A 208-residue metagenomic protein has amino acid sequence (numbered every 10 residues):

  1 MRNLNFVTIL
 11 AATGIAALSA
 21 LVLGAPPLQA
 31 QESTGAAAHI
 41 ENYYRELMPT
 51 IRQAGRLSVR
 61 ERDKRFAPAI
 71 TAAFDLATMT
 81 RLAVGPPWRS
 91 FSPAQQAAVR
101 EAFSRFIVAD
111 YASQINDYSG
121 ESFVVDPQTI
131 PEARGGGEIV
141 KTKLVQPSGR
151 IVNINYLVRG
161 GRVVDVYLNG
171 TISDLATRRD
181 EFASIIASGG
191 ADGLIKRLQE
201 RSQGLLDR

Functional and structural regions predicted by a protein language model:
M1-L4: Positively charged n-region of N-terminal signal peptides that target proteins for export
L10-V22: Bacterial N-terminal signal peptides
G24-A30: Sec/Tat signal peptide C-region and signal peptidase I cleavage site
E32-Y111: Early exported N-terminus immediately downstream of N-terminal targeting peptides
F103, T129, K143-Q146, Y156-V158 (+1 more regions): A mature extracytoplasmic/lumenal domain signature
V108-I154, R201-R208: Surface-exposed, charged secondary-structure patches
I151-D180: Short beta-strand edge/turn micro-motifs at domain boundaries
T171-R208: Non-transmembrane domains of secretory- and envelope-associated proteins
